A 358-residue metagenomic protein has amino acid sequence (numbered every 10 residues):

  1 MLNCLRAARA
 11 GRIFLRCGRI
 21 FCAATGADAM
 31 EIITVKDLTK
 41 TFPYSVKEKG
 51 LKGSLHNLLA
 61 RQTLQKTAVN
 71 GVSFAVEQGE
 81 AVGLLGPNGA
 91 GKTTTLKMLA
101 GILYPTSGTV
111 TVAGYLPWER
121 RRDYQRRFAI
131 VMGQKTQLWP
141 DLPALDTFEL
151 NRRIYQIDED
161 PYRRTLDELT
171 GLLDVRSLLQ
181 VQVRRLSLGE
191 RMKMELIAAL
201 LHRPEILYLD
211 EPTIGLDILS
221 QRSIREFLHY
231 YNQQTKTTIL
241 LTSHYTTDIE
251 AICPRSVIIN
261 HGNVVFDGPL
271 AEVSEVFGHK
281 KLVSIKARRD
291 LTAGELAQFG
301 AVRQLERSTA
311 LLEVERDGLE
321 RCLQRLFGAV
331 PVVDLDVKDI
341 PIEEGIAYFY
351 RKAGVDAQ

Functional and structural regions predicted by a protein language model:
L38, L51-L58, E149, R153 (+1 more regions): Conserved ABC ATPase "signature" region
G108-W118, Y124-Q125: Conserved ABC transporter NBD signature motif
L207-E211: Catalytic Walker B motif of ABC-type/P-loop ATPase nucleotide-binding domains
R225-E313: ABC transporter nucleotide-binding domain
K281-A353: Short, charged/small-residue-rich alpha-helical element at the C-terminal edge of ABC transporter nucleotide-binding
